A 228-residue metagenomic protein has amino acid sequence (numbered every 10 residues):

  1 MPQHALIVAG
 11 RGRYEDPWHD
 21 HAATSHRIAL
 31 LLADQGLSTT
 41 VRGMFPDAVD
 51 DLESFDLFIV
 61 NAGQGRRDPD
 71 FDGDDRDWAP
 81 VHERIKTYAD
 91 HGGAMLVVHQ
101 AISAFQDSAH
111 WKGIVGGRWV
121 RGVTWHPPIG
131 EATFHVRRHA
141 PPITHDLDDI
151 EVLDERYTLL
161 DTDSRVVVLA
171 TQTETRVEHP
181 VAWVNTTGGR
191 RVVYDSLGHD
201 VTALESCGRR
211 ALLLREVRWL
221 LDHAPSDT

Functional and structural regions predicted by a protein language model:
M1-F55: Aromatic-Pro/Gly-enriched surface loop or interdomain linker that acts as a lid/target-recognition segment
V8-A9, V98, D195: Short hydrophobic segments within beta-strands
G10, A62-Q64, G198: Cell-envelope and extracellular/periplasmic
F55-D56, V115: Short, well-ordered alpha-helix to beta-strand connector turns
D56-N61, Y194-S196: Structural motif
G65-T144: A glycine-rich, often tryptophan-bearing local segment used as a flexible ligand/cofactor-contacting loop or short
G113, G117, R121-R191, L197: Catalytic beta-strand/loop cores that center a nucleophilic Ser/Cys/Thr and support acyl-enzyme chemistry
G188-T228: Extracellular ligand-binding/catalytic regions of CAZymes and related secreted enzymes and adhesion modules
